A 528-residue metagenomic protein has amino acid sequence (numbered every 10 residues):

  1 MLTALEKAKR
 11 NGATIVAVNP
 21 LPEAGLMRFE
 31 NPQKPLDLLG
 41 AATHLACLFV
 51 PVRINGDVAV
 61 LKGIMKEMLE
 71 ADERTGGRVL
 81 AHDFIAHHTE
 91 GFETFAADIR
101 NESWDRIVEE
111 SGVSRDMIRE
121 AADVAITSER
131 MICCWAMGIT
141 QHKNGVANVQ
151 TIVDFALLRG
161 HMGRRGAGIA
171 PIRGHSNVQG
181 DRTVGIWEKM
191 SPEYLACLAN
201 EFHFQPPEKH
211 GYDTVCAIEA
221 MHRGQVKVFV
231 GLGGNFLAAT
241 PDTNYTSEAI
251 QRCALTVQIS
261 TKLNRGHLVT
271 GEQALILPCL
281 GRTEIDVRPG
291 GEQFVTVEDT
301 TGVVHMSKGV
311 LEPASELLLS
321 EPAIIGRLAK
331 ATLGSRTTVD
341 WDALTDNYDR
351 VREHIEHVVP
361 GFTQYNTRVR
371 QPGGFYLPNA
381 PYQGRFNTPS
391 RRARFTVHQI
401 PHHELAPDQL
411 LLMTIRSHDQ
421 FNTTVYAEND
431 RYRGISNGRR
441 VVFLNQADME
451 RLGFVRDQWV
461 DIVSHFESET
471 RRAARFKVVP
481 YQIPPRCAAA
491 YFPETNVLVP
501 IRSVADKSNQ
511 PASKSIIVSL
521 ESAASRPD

Functional and structural regions predicted by a protein language model:
M1-G174, A199-P381, N437-A474: Cofactor-pocket helix-loop regions in the catalytic cores of large enzyme subunits
A136-G138, I172-G174, C279-L280, P389 (+5 more regions): Structured loops at beta-to-helix junctions and adjacent beta-edge loops in soluble globular domains
Q179-R182, A505: Extracellular/periplasmic loop regions
R182, D342-Y432: Long, low-complexity segments enriched in small/aliphatic residues
G185-K189: Surface-exposed loop and adjacent secondary-structure segments within mature catalytic domains
F294-T296, V304, V425-S464, A474-A512: Short beta-strand-centered segments at strand-helix junctions
R385, W459-D461, S519: Residue-level detector of beta-strand face positions
K507-D528: Long, low-complexity intrinsically disordered regions
